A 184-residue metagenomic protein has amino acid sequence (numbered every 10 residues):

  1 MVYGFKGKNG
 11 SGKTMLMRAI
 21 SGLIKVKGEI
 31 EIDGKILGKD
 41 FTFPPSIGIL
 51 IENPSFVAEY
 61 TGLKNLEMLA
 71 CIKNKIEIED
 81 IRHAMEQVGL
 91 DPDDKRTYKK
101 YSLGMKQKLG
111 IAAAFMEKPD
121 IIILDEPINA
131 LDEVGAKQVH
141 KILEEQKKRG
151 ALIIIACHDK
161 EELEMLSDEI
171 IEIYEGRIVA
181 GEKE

Functional and structural regions predicted by a protein language model:
Y3-K8: The feature captures the beta-strand-to-loop junction immediately N-terminal to the Walker
S21: Helix-to-loop junction immediately C-terminal to a conserved catalytic motif
G28-F43: Conserved ABC transporter NBD signature motif
E67, I78-D94: Conserved ABC ATPase "signature" region
I111: Hydrophobic anchor residue at the start of the ABC signature
I122-E126: Catalytic Walker B motif of ABC-type/P-loop ATPase nucleotide-binding domains
C157-H158: H-loop/switch region of ABC-family ATPase nucleotide-binding domains
